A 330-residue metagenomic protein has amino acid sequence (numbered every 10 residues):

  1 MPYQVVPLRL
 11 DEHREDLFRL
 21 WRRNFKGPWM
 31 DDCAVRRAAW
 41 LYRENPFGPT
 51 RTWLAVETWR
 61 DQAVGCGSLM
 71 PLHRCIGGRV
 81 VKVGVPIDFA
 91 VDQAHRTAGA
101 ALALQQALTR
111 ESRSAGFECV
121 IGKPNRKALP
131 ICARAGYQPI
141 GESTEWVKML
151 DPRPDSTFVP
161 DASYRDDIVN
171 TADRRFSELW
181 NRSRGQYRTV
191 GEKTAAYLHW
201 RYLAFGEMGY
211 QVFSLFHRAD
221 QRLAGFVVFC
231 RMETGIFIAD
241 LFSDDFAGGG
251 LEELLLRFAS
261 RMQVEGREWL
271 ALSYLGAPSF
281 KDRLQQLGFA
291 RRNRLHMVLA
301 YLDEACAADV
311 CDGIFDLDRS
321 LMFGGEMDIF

Functional and structural regions predicted by a protein language model:
P2-Q4: Extreme N-terminal starter segment of soluble prokaryotic enzymes
H13-W59, R113-A115, L129, A133-D240: Amide-forming acyltransferase catalytic core, primarily the GNAT-like/NAT-type and related acyltransferase folds
Y42, P71-G77, A107-T109: Catalytic micro-motifs at enzyme active sites that drive phosphoryl/nucleotidyl and oxygen chemistry
W53, G65-G67, G84, F89 (+2 more regions): Conserved GNAT-family N-acetyltransferase fold
T58-G77, I87, V228-T234: Acetyl-CoA-dependent GNAT
V80-Q93, T234-D245: Conserved acetyl-CoA binding element of GNAT-fold acetyltransferases
D88-V91, R96-R110, G248-S260: Conserved acetyl-CoA-binding loop-helix of GNAT-fold acetyltransferases
E118-P160, C230-G249, L256-F330: Active-site/acyl-donor-binding loops of N-acyltransferases
